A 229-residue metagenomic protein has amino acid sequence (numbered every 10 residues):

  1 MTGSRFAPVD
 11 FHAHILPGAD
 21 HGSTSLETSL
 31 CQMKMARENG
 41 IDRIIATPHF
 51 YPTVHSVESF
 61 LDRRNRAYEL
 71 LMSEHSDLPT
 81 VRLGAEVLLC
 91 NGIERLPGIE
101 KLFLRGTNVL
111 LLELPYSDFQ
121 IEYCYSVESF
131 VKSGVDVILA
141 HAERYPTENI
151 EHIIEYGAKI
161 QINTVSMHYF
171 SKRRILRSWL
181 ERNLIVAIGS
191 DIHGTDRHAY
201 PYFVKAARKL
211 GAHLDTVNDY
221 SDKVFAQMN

Functional and structural regions predicted by a protein language model:
M1-L78: An N-terminally biased module of ancient metal coordination in phosphate/nucleic-acid-related enzymes
H14-L16, H49-F50, G84-C90, P115-S117 (+4 more regions): Active-site beta-loop-alpha junctions enriched in small/polar residues
R37, V131, L180-E181: Non-catalytic positions within long, well-ordered alpha-helices that form the structural scaffold/packing of enzyme
H55-Y156, Q161: Extended substrate/RNA-proximal surfaces in nucleic-acid metabolism proteins
E151, F170-S178: Short loop-to-alpha-helix "cap/lid" segments that border enzyme active sites across diverse enzyme classes
L184-Y200: Short acidic/histidine-rich active-site segments
K205-N229: Mid-to-C-terminal alpha-helical segments outside catalytic/metal-binding sites
